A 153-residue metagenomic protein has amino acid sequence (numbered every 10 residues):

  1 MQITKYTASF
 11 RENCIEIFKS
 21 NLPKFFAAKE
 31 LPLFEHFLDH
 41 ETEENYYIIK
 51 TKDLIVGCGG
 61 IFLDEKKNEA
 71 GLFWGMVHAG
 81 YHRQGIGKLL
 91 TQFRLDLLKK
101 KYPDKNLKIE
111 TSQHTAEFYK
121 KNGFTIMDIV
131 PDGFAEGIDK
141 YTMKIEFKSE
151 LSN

Functional and structural regions predicted by a protein language model:
M1-C14: A short beta-loop-alpha structural element at the N-terminal edge of CoA-dependent acyl/N-acetyltransferase catalytic
I15-K29: Helix-loop element at the rim of GNAT/NAT acetyltransferase active sites that forms part of the acceptor-substrate
F26-K50: Active-site rim helix/loop that mediates acceptor-substrate recognition in acyltransferases
E44-I48, C58, W74, K108 (+1 more regions): Short hydrophobic/aromatic beta-strand element in the GNAT-like acyltransferase core that lines or flanks the acyl-donor
I48, L54-L63, E69-M76: Conserved beta-strand in the GNAT
K50-K52, I145-F147: Active-site beta-strand termini and strand-to-loop segments that position acidic
V77, R83-D96: Conserved acetyl-CoA-binding loop-helix of GNAT-fold acetyltransferases
N106-E110, K120, T125-T142: Conserved catalytic-core motifs of GNAT/GCN5-like acyltransferases
